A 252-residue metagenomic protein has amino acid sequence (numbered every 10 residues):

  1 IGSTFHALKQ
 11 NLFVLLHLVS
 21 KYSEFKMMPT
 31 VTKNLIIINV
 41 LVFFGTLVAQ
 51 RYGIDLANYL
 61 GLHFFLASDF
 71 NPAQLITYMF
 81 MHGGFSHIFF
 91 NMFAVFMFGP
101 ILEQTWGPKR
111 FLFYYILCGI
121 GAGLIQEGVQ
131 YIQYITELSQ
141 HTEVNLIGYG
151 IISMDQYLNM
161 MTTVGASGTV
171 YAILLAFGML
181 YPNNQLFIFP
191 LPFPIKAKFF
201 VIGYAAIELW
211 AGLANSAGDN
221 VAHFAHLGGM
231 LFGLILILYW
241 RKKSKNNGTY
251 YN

Functional and structural regions predicted by a protein language model:
G2-N252: A detector for small-residue-rich transmembrane helices and their helix-helix packing motifs
